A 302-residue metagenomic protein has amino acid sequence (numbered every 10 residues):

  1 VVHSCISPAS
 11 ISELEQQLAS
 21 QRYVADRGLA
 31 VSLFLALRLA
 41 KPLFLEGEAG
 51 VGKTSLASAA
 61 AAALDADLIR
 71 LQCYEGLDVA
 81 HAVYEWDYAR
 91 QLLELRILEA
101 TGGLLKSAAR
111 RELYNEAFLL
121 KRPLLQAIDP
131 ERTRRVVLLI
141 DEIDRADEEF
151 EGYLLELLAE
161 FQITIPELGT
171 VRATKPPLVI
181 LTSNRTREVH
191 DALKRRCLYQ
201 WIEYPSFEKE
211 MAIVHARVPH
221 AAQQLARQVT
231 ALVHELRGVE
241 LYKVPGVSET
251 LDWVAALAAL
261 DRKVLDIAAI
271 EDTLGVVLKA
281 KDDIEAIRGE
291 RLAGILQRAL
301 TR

Functional and structural regions predicted by a protein language model:
V1-R302: C-terminal regulatory/interaction module of P-loop NTP-utilizing enzymes
